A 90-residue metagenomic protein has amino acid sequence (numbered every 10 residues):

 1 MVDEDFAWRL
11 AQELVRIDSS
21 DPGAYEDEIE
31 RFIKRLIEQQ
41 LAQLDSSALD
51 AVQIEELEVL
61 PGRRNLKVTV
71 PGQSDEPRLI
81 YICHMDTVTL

Functional and structural regions predicted by a protein language model:
V2-L90: Acidic/His- and Gly-rich active-site-bordering loop/insert found across diverse amide/peptide-bond hydrolases
